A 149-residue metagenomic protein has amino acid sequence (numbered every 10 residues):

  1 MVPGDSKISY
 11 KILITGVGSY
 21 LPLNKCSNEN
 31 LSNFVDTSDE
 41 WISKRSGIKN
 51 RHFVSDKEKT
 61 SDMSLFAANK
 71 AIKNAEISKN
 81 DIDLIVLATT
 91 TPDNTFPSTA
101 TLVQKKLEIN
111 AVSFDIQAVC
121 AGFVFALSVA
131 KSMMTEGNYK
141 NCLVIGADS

Functional and structural regions predicted by a protein language model:
M1-D83, L107-E108: Conserved "HGTGT" condensation-loop signature of ketosynthase/thiolase-family condensing enzymes that catalyze
I8, N69, E76-I77, S132-Y139 (+1 more regions): Contiguous hydrophobic segments
T15-G18, A88, Q117, C142-D148: Short beta-strand segments
S43-R45, K49-D62, T89-C142: Conserved catalytic cysteine-centered active-site region of acyl-thioester-dependent Claisen-condensing enzymes
D83-T89: Short glycine-rich or small-residue beta-strand-to-loop segments that form or flank ligand, phosphate, metal/Fe-S
